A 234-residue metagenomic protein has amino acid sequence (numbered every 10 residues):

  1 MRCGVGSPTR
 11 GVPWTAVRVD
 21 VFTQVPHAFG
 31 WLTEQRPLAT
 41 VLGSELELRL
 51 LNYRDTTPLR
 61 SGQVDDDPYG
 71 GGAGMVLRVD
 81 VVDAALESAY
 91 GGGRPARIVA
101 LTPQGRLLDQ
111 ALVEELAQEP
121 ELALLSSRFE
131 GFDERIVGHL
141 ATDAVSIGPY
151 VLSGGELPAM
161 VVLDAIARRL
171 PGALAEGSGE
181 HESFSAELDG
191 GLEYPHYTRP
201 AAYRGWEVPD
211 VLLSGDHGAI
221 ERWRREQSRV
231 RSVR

Functional and structural regions predicted by a protein language model:
R2-A89, G218-R234: N-terminal nucleotide/polyanion-binding subdomain common to many enzyme families
D20-F22, R49-L51, V99, L122-L124 (+1 more regions): Hydrophobic/aromatic beta-strand patches that form the interior of the parallel beta-sheet core in alpha/beta enzyme
R36-V41, E114-Q118, H139-L140: Short, solvent-exposed amphipathic alpha-helical segments in soluble enzyme and RNA/protein-processing domains
Y53-T56, R128-F132: Short glycine-enriched loops at secondary-structure junctions
T56-L59, R106, V151-G154: A short acidic, often aromatic-flanked loop/helix-cap motif at beta-alpha or helix-coil junctions that lines enzyme
L77-R128, E134: S-adenosyl-L-methionine/SAH cofactor-binding core of RNA-modifying enzymes
F132, I136-H181, A186-E187: Structured adenosyl-cofactor binding patch, chiefly the S-adenosyl-L-methionine
F184-R234: Long, charged alpha-helical interface segments
